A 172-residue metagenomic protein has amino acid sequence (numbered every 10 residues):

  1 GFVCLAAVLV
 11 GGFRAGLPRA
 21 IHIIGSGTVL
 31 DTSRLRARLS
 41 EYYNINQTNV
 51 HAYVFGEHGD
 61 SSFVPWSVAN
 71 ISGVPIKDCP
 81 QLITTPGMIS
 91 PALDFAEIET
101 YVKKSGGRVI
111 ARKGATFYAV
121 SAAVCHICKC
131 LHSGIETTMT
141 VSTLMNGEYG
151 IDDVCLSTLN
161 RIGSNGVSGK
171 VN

Functional and structural regions predicted by a protein language model:
G1, H22-S26, V50-A52: General beta-strand structural signal in soluble alpha/beta enzymes
G1-H22, S33: Rossmann-fold NAD(P)-binding glycine/threonine-rich loop
A15-A20, D31-N172: C-terminal substrate-binding/catalytic lobe of Rossmann-fold NAD(P)-dependent dehydrogenases
